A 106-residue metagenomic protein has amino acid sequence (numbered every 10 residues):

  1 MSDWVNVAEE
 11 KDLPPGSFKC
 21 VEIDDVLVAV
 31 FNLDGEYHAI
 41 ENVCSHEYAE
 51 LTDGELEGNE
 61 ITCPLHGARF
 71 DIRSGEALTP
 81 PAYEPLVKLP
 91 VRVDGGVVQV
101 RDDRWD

Functional and structural regions predicted by a protein language model:
M1-G58, D71-I72, E76, P85-D106: N-terminal pre-ligand scaffold of iron-sulfur
C44, C63-H66: Short cysteine clusters
P80-A82: Short Gly/Pro-enriched turn/cap motifs at secondary-structure boundaries
